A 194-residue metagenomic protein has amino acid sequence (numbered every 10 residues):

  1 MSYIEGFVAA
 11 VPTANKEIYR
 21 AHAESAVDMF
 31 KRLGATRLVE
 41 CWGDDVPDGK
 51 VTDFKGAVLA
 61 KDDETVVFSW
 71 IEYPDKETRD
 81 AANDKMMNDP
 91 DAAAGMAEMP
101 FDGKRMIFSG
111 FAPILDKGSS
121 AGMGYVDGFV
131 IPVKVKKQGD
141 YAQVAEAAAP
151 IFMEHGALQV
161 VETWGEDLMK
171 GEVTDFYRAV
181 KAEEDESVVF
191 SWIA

Functional and structural regions predicted by a protein language model:
M1-H22: Hydrophobic, helix-prone linear segments
Y3, N15, A26, S69 (+5 more regions): A general marker of short, structured functional hotspots
I4-V11, K50-M86, V126-V133, E172-A194: Short, well-ordered beta-strand segments in beta-rich or mixed alpha/beta enzyme and ligand-binding folds
V8-A10, A14, G118-D140, V144 (+1 more regions): Surface-exposed interaction/gating patches
I18, E77-T78, D140: An acidic, carboxylate-rich microenvironment
R20-A26, A82-P90, A142-A148: Short amphipathic alpha-helices in soluble, non-transmembrane regions that often serve as interface/regulatory elements
K31, T36-D62, N88-M123, M153 (+1 more regions): Glycine-rich beta-strand-turn "strand-cap" elements at beta-sheet edges
